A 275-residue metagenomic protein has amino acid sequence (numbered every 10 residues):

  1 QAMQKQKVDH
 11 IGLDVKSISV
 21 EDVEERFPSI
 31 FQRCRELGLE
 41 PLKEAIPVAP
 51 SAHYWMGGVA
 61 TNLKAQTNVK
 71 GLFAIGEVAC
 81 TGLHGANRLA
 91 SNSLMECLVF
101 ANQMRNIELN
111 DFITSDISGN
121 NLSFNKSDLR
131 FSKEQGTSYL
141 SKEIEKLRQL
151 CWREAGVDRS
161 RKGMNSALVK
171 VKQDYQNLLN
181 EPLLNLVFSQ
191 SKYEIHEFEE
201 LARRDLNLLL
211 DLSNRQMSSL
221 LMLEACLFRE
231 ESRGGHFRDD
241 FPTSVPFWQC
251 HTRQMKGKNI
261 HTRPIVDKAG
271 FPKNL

Functional and structural regions predicted by a protein language model:
Q1-I46, L98, I107-L109: An anion/pyrophosphate-binding glycine-rich loop and adjacent beta-alpha core in soluble alpha-beta enzymes
A2-Q4, Y54, A60-A74, V78-L275: Glycine- and aromatic-enriched mobile tails/lids
D9, L42, Y54-W55, E231: Short, basic and Ser/Thr-rich N-terminal targeting/leader segments
G38-L39, A49-A52, L220: Short loop/turn motifs at secondary-structure junctions and domain boundaries
K43-P50, R204: N-terminal redox-cofactor-binding region of secreted/periplasmic oxidoreductases
